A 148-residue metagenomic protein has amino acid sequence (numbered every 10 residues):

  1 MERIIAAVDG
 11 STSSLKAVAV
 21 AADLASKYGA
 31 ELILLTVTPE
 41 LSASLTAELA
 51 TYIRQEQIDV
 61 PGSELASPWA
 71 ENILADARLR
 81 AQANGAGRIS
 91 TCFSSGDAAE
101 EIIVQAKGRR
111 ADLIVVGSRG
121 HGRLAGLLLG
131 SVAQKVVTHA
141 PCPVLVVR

Functional and structural regions predicted by a protein language model:
E2-I58, N84, S90: Small/aliphatic-rich secondary-structure junction motif
T36, G117-R119, R148: Short secondary-structure boundary segments
P39, E71, A75-I114: Structural beta-alpha unit
L49-I53, K107-R109, V132-A133: Short, hinge-like loop/turn segments at secondary-structure boundaries
I53-N72: A short acidic, glycine-rich active-site loop that binds or catalyzes chemistry on phosphate/adenosine moieties
L113-T138: Glycine-rich, Arg-bearing micro-motifs that act as flexible, cationic patches
